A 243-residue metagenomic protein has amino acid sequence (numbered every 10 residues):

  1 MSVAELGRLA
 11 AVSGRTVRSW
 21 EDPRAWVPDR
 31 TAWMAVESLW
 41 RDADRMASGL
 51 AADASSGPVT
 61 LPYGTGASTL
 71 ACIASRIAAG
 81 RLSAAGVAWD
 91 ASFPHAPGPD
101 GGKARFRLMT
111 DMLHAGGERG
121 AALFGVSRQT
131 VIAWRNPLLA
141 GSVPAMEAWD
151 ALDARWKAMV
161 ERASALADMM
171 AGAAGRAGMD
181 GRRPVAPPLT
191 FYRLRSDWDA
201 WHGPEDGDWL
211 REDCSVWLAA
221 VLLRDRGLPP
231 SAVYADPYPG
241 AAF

Functional and structural regions predicted by a protein language model:
M1, S92-L113: A short, Lys/Arg-rich alpha-helix, primarily the initiator
S2, G86, R135-L139, A145 (+2 more regions): Polar/charged low-complexity regions in secreted precursors and cytosolic/nuclear IDRs
S2-A10, G117-F124: Short alpha-helical "recognition helix" segments of helix-turn-helix
A10-V12, A35-W40, F106-R107, F124-V126 (+1 more regions): Secretory-pathway ectodomains
A11-P28, V126-V143: Recognition helix of helix-turn-helix/homeodomain-like DNA-binding domains that insert into the DNA major groove
P28-M46, A140-E161: DNA major-groove recognition helix of helix-turn-helix/homeodomain DNA-binding modules
R45-G101, V160-F243: Helix-turn-helix/homeodomain-like alpha-helical modules used for DNA recognition and transcription-factor dimerization
G102-R105, M112-H114, A122-L123, T130-L138: Long amphipathic alpha-helical segments with strong coiled-coil/leucine-zipper propensity
